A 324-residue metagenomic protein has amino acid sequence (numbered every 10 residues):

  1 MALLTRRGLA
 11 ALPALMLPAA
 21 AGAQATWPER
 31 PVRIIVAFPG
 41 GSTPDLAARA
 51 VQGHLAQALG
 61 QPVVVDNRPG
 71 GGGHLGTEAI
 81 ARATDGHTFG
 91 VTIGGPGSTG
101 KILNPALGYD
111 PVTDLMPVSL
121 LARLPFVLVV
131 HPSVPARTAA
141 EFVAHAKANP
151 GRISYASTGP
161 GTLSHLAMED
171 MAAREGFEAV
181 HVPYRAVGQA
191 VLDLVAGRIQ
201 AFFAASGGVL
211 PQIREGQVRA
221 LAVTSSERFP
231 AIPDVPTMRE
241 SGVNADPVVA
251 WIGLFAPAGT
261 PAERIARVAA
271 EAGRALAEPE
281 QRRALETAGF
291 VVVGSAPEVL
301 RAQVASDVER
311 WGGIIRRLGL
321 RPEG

Functional and structural regions predicted by a protein language model:
T5, G72, T138, P183-V187 (+3 more regions): Short loop/turn segments at beta->alpha junctions
R7-A23: N-terminal export signals
A23-T113, R152, P160, F177-Q200 (+3 more regions): N-terminal (or domain-start) structured segment
E29-P31, A173-F177, R214, R239-E240 (+1 more regions): An extracytoplasmic/periplasmic, membrane-proximal ligand-sensing/linker region
R82-H87, I102-Q189, M238, W251-A284: Hinge/capping helix and adjacent helix->loop/strand transition within the periplasmic-binding protein
H87-T92, Q200-A204, A220-A222, G312: Paired acidic/hydrophobic, glycine-rich loop segments that form the ligand-binding mouth/hinge of periplasmic-binding
V91-P96, S157, V187, A204-V209 (+3 more regions): Beta->alpha turn/N-cap motifs
R123, V209-A277, S306-E309, E323: C-terminal lobe and pocket-closing loops of periplasmic/extracytoplasmic Venus-flytrap solute-binding proteins
